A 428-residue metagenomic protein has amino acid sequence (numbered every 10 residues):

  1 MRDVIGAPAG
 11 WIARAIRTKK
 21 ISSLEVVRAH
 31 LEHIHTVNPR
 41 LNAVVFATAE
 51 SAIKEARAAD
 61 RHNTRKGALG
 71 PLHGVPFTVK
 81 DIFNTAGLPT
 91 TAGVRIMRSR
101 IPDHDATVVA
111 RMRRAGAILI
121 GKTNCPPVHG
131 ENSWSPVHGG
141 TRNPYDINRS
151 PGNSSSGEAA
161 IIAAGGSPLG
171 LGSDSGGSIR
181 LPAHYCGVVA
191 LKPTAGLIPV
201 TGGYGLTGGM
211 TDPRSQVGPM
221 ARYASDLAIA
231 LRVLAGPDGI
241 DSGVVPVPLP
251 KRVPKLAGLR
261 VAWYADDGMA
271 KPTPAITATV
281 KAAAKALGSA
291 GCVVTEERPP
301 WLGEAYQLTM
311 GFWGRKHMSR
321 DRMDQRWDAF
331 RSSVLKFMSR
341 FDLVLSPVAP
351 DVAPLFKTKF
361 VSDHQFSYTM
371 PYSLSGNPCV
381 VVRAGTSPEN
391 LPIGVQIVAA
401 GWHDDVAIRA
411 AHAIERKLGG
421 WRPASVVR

Functional and structural regions predicted by a protein language model:
M1-K54, S289-G291, P423-R428: An N-terminal boundary/leader segment
K19, H30, G74, R114 (+3 more regions): Glycine-rich, small-residue loops and helix-cap segments that act as flexible hinges at active-site edges
S23-R28, R57-D60, P274-R298, R320-F341 (+1 more regions): Acyltransferase
H30, A52, L227, V261 (+2 more regions): Residue-level signal for inorganic ion chemistry
H62, A68-T91, I118-G121, L287: Conserved small-residue hinge/capping positions at short loops/turns that sit at secondary-structure boundaries within
A86-S99, A164: DPxDG-like acidic metal-binding loop motif
H104-L234, S373, P378-G394: Short glycine/serine-rich loop segments
K192-A278, L418-R428: A short helix-breaking turn/cap at a secondary-structure junction
